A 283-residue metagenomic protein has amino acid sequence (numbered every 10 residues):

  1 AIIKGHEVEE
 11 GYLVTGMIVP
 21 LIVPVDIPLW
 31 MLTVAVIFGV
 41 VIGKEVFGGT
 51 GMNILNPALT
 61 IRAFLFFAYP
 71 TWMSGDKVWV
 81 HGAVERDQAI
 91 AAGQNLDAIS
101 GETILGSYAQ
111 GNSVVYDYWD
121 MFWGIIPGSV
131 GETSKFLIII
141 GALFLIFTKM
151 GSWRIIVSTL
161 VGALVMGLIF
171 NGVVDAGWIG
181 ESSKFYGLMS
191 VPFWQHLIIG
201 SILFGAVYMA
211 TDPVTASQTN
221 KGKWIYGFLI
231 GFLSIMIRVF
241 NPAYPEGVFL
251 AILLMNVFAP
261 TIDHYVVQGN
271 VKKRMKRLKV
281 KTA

Functional and structural regions predicted by a protein language model:
A1-G5, V40-G51, I140-K149, V207-A216: C-terminal ends of transmembrane helices
Y12-G16, P20, L32-A35, G39 (+12 more regions): Alpha-helical transmembrane segments in multi-pass membrane proteins
V14-V25, L59-W72, G162-N171, S201 (+3 more regions): Small-residue-rich segments of transmembrane alpha-helices in multi-pass membrane proteins, especially helix faces
D26-A35, M121, I125-K135, L188-I202: Structural signature of hydrophobic alpha-helical transmembrane segments
G51-I139: Long hydrophobic alpha-helical segments that form multi-pass transmembrane helix bundles in integral membrane proteins
I54, A58, W194-G200, K223 (+1 more regions): Loop-to-transmembrane alpha-helix initiation sites
G167-N220: A beta-strand-loop signature enriched in Asp, Gly, Thr, and Trp that corresponds to the sialidase/neuraminidase Asp-box
V239-A283: Cytosolic-side transmembrane-helix boundaries in multi-pass membrane proteins
